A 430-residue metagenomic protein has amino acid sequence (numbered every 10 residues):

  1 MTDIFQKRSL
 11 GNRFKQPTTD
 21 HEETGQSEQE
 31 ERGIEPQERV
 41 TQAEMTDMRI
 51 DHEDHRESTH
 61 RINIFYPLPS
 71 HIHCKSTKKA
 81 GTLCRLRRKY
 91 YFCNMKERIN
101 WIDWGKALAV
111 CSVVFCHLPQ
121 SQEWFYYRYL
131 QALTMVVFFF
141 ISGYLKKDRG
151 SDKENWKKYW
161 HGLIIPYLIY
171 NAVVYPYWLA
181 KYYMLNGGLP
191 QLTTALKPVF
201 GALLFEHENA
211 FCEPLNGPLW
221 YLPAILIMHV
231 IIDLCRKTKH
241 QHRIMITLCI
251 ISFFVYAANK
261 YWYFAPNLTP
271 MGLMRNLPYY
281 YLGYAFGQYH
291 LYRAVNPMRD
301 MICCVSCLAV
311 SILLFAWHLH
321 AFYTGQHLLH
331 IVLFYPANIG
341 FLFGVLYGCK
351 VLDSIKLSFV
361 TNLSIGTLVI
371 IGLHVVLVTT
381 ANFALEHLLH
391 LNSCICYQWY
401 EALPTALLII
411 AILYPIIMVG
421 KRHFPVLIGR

Functional and structural regions predicted by a protein language model:
M1-R87: Short, strongly patterned local motifs
Y90-R430: Alpha-helical transmembrane segments and their immediate juxtamembrane cytosolic regions
